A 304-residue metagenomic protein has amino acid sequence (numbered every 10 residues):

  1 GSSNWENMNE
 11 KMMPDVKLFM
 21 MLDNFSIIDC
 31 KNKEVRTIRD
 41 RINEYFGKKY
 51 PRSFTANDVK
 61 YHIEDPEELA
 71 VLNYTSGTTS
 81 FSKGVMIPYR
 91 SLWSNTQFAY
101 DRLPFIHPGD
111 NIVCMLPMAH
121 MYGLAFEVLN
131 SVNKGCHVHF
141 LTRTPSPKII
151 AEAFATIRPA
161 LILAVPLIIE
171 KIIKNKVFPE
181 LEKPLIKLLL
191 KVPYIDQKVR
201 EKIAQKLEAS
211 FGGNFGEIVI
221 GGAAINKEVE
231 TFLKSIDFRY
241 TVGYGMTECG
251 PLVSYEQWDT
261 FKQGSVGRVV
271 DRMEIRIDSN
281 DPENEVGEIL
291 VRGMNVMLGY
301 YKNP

Functional and structural regions predicted by a protein language model:
G1-M8, G84-M86, C136-R143, T241: Short beta-strand->loop structural element characteristic of the AMP-binding/adenylate-forming
G1-Y45: Structural core segment of the AMP-binding/adenylate-forming
S2-V16, I168-P184, E201-G216, K227-I236: Adenylate-forming
S26, R39-Y74, F81, F105-N111: Conserved pre-ATP/AMP-binding loop-to-beta segment of ANL
L69, T75-T78, I112, I162 (+2 more regions): Conserved S/T- and glycine-rich ATP-binding loop of Class I adenylate-forming
A70-T96: Conserved AMP-binding A3 loop
W93-N111, M118-Q205, R239: Conserved AMP-binding/adenylation subdomain of ANL enzymes
V199-P304: Conserved AMP-binding/adenylate-forming
